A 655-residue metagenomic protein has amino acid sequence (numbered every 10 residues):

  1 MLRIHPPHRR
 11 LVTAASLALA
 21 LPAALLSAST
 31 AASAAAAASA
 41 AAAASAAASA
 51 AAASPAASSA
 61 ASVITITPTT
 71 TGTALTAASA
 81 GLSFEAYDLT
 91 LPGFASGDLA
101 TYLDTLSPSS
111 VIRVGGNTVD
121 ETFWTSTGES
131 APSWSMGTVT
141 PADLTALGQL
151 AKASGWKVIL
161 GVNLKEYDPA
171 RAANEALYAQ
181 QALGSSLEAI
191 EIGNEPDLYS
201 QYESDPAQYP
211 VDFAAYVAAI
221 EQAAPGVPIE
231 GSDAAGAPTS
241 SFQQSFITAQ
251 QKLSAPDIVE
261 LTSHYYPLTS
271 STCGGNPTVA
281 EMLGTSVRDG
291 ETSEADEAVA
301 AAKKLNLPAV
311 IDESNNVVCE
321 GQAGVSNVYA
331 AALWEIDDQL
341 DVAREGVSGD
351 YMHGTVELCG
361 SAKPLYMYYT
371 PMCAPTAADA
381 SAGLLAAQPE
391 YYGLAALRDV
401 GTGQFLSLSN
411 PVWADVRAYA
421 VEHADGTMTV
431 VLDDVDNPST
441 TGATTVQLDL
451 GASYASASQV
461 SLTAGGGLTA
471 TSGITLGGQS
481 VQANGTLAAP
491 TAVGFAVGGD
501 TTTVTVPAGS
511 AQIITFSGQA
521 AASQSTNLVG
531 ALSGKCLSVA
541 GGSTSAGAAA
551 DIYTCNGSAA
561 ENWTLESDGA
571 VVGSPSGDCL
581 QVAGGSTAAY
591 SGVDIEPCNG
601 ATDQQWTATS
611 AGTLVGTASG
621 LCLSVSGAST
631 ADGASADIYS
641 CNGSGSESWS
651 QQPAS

Functional and structural regions predicted by a protein language model:
M1-A37, A43: Secretory targeting and sorting signals
A23, S27, A521-S655: Lectin-like carbohydrate-binding module/patch detector with strong preference for beta-trefoil
A31-T65, T70, S655: Low-complexity, acidic Ser/Thr/Pro-rich repeat tracts that form intrinsically disordered stalk/linker regions of very
A60-A249, L253: N-terminal catalytic cores of secreted or lumenal carbohydrate-active enzymes
L160, P169-A176, P206-A332, E345: Noncatalytic carbohydrate-binding groove/subsite architecture in carbohydrate-active enzymes
I311, N316-A418, A424: Aromatic/acidic polysaccharide-binding cleft in carbohydrate-active enzymes
P411-A455, Q459-G467, G509-T515: Carbohydrate-binding surface patches
A452-A508: Acidic, Ser/Thr/Pro-rich beta/coil linker or hinge segments at domain junctions
